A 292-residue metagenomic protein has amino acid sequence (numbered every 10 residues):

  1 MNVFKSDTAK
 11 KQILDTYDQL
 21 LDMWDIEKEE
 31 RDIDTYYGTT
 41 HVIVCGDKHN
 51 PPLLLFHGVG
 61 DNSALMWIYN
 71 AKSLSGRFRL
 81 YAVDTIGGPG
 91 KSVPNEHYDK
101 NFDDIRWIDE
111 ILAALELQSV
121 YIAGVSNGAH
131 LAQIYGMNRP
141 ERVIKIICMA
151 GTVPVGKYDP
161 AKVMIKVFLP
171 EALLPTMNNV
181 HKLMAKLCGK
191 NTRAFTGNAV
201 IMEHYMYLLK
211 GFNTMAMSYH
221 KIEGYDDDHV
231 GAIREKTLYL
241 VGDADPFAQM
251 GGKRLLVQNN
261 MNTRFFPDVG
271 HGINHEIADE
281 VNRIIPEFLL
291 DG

Functional and structural regions predicted by a protein language model:
M1-L53, F78, L117-Q118, L290-G292: Alpha/beta-hydrolase fold catalytic core
G38-G90: Conserved HGGG/HGGXW glycine-rich cap/lid loop of the alpha/beta-hydrolase fold
Y81-A123: Active-site loop/oxyanion-hole signature of alpha/beta-hydrolase fold enzymes
S126: Catalytic nucleophile serine of serine hydrolases, specifically the conserved "nucleophile elbow" pentapeptide
H130-Q133, M137, I144-L174: Flexible "cap/lid" loop of the alpha/beta hydrolase fold
K157-K162, P175-G231: Conserved alpha/beta-hydrolase catalytic His-Asp/Glu region
K236-V269, H275: Conserved loop-alpha-helix segment in the C-terminal half of the alpha/beta-hydrolase fold that carries the catalytic
H275-E287: Post-His helix in hydrolase/transferase enzymes
